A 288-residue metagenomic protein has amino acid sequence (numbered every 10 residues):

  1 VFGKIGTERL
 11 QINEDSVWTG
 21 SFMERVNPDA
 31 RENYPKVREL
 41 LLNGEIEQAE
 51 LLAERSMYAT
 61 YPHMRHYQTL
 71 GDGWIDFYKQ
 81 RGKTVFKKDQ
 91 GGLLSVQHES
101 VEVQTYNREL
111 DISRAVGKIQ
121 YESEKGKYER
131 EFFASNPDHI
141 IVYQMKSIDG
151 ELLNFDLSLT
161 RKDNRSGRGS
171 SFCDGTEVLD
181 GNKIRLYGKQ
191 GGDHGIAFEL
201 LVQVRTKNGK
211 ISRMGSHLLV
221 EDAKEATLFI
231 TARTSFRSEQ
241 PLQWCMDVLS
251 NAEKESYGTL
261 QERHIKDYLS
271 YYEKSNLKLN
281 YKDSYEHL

Functional and structural regions predicted by a protein language model:
V1-L288: Aromatic-residue-lined binding/catalytic grooves and analogous aromatic/hydrophobic interfacial grooves in multimeric
